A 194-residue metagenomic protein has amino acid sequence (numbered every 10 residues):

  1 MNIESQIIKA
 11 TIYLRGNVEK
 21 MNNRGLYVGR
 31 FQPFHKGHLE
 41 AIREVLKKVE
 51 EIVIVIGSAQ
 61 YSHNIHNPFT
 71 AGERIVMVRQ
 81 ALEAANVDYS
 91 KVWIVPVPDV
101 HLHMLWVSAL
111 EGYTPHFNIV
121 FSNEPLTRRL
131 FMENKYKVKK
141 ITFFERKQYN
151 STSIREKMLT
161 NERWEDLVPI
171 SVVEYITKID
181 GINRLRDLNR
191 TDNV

Functional and structural regions predicted by a protein language model:
N2-V194: Nucleotidyltransferase catalytic core that binds NTPs
